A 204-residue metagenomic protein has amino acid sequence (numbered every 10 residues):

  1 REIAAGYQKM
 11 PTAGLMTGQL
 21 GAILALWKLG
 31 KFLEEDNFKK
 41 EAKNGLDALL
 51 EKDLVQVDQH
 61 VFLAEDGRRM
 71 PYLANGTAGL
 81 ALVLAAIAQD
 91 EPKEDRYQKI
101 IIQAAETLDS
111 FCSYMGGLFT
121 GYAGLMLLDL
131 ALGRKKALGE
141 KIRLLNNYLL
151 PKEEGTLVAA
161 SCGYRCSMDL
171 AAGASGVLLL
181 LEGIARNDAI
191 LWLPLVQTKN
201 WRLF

Functional and structural regions predicted by a protein language model:
R1, L15, E41, G45 (+5 more regions): Aromatic-enriched hydrophobic runs in primary sequence
R1-A4, L20-G30, D36-D53, A81 (+4 more regions): Hydrophobic core segments within long, regular secondary-structure runs in both alpha- and beta-rich folds
R1-L15, L50-P71, Y97, A104-T120 (+1 more regions): Glycine- and aromatic-rich loop/turn segments at beta-sheet edges
A13-G30, R68-A86, G116-A131, S167-G183: Well-ordered alpha-helical segments within folded domains of soluble proteins
E34, F38-K40, H60, L195: Generic alpha-helical propensity signal that fires on short helical segments and nearby coil/disordered stretches
A86, D90-P92, K99, T107 (+2 more regions): Terminal, non-catalytic domain-edge segments
